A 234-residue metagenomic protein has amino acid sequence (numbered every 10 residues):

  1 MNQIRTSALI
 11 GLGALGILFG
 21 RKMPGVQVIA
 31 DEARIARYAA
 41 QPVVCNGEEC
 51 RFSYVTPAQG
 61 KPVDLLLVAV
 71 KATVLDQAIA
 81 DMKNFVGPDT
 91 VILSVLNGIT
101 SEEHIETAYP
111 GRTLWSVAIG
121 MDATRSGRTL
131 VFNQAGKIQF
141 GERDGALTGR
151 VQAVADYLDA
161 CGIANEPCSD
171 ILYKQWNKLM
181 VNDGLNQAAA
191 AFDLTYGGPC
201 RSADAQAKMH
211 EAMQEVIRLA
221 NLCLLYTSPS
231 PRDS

Functional and structural regions predicted by a protein language model:
M1-E49: NAD(P)+-binding Rossmann beta1-loop-alpha1 motif at the extreme N-terminus of oxidoreductases
L9, V28-I29, V68-A69, S94-V95 (+3 more regions): Active-site-adjacent beta-strand anchor residues
G20-K22, A40, I79-M82, H104-T107 (+1 more regions): Short amphipathic alpha-helical segments
A30-E32, T56-A58, L96, V117-A118 (+3 more regions): Residues at the C-termini of beta-strands that transition into short coil/loop
C45-T129: Rossmann-like NAD(P)(H) cofactor-binding subdomain of soluble oxidoreductases
F85, A108-G111, G127-L225: Internal alpha-helical scaffold of NAD(P)-dependent oxidoreductase catalytic cores
Y226-S234: Single conserved hydrophobic/aromatic residue that forms the stacking wall/gate of nucleotide- or nucleobase-binding
